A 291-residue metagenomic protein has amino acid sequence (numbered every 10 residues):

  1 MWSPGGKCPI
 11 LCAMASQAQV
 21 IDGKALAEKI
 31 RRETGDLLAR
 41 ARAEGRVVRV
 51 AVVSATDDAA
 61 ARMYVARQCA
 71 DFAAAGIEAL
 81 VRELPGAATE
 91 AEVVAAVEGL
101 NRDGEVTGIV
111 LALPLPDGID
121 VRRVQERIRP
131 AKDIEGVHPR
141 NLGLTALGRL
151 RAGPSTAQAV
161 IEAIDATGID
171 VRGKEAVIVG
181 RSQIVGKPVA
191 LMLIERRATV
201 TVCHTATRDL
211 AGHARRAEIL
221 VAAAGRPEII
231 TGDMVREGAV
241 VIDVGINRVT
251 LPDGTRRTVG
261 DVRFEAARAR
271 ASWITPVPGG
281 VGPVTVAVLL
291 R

Functional and structural regions predicted by a protein language model:
M14-R46: Positively charged, low-complexity intrinsically disordered leader regions
S54-A70, R151-V240, V244, V249 (+1 more regions): Glycine-rich phosphate/diphosphate-binding loop of Rossmann-like nucleotide-binding domains
F72-G86, V200-V202: Short beta-strand elements in bilobed, periplasmic/extracellular small-molecule ligand-binding domains
E92-G104: Short, well-structured alpha-helical segments in soluble
G108-R172, H213: Anion-binding alpha/beta catalytic cores of soluble intermediary-metabolism enzymes, centered on
R122-H138, L142, G245-R291: Rossmann-fold NAD(P)-binding glycine/threonine-rich loop
